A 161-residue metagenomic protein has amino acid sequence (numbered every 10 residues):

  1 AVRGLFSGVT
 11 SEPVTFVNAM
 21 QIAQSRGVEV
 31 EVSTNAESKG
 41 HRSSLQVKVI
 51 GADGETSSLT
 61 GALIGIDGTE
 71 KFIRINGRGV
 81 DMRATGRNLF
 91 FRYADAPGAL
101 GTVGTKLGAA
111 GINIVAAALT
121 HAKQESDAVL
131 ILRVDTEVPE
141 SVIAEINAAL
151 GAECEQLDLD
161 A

Functional and structural regions predicted by a protein language model:
A1-A161: A conserved regulatory-domain signal marking ACT and ACT-like small-molecule sensing domains and adjacent regulatory
